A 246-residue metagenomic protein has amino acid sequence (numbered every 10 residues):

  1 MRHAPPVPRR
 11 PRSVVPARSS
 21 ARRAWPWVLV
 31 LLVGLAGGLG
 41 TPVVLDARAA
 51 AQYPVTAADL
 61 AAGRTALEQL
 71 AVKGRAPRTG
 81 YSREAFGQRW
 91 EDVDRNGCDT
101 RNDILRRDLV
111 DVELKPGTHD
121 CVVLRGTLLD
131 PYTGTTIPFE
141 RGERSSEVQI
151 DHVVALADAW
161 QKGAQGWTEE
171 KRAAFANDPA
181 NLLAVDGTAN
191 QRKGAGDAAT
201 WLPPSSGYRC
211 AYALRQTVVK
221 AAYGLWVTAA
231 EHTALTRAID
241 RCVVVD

Functional and structural regions predicted by a protein language model:
M1-R22: N-terminal Lys/Arg-rich, disordered targeting/topogenic segments
V14-R18, A50, L202-S206: Compositionally biased, charge-rich terminal segments
R18-S20, R83, G194: Intrinsically disordered, low-complexity regions enriched in Ser/Pro/Gly/Gln/His and often acidic
W25-V43: Hydrophobic membrane-insertion alpha-helices, especially the h-region of bacterial N-terminal signal peptides
V28-V30, F86-G87, L124, G142 (+2 more regions): Generic hydrophobic-segment detector
V43-A49: Sec-dependent signal peptide cleavage junction
A49-P138, R144, D158: Cell wall/extracellular polymer interaction/catalysis modules
Y132-D246: Domain-level detector of nuclease and nuclease-like folds in predominantly extracellular/periplasmic contexts
